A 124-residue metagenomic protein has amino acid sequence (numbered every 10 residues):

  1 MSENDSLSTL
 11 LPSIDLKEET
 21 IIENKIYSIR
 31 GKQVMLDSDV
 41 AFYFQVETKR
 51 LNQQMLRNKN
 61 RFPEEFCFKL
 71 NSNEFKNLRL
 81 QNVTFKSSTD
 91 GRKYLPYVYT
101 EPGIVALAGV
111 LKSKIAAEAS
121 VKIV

Functional and structural regions predicted by a protein language model:
M1-V124: Basic, low-complexity intrinsically disordered segments
